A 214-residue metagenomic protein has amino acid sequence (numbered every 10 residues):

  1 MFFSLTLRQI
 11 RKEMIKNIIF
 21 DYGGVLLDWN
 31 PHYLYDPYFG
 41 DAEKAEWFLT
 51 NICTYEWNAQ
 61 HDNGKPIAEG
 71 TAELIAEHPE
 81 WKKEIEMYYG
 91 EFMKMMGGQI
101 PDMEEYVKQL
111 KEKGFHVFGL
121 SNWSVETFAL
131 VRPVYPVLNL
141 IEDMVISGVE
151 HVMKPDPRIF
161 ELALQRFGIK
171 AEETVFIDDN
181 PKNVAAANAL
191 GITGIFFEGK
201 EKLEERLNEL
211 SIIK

Functional and structural regions predicted by a protein language model:
M1-E13: N-terminal amphipathic/basic-hydrophobic helices that include classical n-h-c signal peptides and signal-anchor
E13-E105, E112, S124-T127: N-terminal helical cap/lid subdomain that shapes the substrate entry/recognition surface in HAD-like hydrolases
D21-G24, G64, G119, M144 (+1 more regions): Generic structural signal for small/hydrophobic residues in well-ordered secondary structure, especially within
E112-G114, G191: Glycine-centered short loops/turns at secondary-structure junctions
L120, V152, F176-I177, F196: Conserved SAM-binding loop
V125-T174: Substrate-recognition "cap/lid" segment bordering the active-site pocket of phosphatases
I159, D179-I192: Acidic, divalent-metal-coordinating active-site segment for phosphoryl/phosphodiester hydrolysis, typified by short
N188-T193, K200-K214: C-terminal cap/substrate-recognition subdomain and adjoining C-terminal extension of metal-dependent phosphatase-like
